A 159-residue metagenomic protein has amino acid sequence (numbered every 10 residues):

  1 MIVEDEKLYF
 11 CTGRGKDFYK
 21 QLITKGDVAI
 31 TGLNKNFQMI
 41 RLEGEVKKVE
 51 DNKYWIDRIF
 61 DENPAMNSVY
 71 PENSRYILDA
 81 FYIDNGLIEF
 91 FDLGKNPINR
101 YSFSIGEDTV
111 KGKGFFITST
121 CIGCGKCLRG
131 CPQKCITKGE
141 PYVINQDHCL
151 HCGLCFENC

Functional and structural regions predicted by a protein language model:
M1-K7: N-terminal structural module
K7-Y9, E89, V143: General beta-strand recognition
C11-G13: Short hydrophobic/aromatic beta-strand micro-patches that form the beta-sheet surface supporting nucleotide- or nucleic
D17-F81, N85-L87, L93: Short, structured beta-strand-loop surface elements
L78-A80, E89-K134: Ferredoxin-type iron-sulfur electron-transfer modules and their immediate structural context
K126-V143, L154-C159: Iron-sulfur cluster-binding cysteine motifs and their immediate structural context in ferredoxin-like electron-transfer
